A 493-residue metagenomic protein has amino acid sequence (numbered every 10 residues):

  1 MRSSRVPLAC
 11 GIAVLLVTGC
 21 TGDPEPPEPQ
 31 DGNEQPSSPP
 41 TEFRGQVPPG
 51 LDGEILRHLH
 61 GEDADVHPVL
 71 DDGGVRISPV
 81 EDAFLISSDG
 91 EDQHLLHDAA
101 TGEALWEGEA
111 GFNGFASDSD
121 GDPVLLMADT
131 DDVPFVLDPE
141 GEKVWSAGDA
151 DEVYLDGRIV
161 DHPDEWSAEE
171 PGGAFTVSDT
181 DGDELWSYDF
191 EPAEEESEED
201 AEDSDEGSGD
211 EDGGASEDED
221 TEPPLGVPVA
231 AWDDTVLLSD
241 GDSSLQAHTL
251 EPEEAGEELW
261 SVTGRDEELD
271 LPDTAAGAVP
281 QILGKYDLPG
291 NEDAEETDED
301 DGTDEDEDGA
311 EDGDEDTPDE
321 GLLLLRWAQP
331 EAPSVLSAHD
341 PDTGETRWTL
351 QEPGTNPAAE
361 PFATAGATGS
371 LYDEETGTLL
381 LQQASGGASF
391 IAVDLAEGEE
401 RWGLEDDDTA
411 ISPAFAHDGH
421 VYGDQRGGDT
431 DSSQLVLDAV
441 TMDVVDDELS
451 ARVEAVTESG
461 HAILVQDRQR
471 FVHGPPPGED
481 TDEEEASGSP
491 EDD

Functional and structural regions predicted by a protein language model:
R2, G11, T21-D493: Secretory-pathway ectodomains
P7-V14: Sec-dependent N-terminal signal peptides
L16-G19: C-terminal motif of bacterial Sec signal peptides marking the signal peptidase cleavage site
